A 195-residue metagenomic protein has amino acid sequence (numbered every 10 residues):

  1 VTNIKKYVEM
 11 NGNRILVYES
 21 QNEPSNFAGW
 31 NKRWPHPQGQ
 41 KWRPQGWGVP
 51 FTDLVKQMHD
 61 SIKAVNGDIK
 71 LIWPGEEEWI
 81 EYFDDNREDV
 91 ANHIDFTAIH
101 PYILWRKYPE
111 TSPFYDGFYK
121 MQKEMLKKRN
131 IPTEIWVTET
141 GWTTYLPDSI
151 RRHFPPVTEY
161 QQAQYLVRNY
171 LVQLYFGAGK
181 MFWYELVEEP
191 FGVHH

Functional and structural regions predicted by a protein language model:
V1-E124, L146-R168: Active-site cleft segment of glycoside hydrolase catalytic domains centered on the general acid/base Glu
S25, T133, V187-P190: Short, solvent-exposed beta-strand-terminating loops
G67-I69, N130-E134: A short helix->loop->beta-strand "cap" motif at the edges of active sites that frequently abuts
A91, R129-N130: Glycine-rich phosphate-binding loop signature in dinucleotide/nucleotide-binding domains
W136-E139: Active-site neighborhood of phospho(di)ester-bond hydrolases with catalytic His/Asp-centered motifs
G141-H195: Aromatic/acidic polysaccharide-binding cleft in carbohydrate-active enzymes
